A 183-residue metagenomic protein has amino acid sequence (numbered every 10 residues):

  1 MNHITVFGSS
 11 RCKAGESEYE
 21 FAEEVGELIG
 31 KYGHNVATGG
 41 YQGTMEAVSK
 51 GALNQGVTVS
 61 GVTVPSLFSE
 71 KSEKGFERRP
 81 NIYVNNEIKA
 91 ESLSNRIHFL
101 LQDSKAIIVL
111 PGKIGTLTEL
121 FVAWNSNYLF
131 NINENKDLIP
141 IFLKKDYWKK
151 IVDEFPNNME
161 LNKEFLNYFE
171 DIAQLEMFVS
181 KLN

Functional and structural regions predicted by a protein language model:
M1-G61: Glycine-rich beta-alpha loop segments
K13, G115-L117, I132: Short glycine-rich, flexible loops that bind phosphorylated cofactors or substrates
G43-L110: Acidic/glycine-enriched connector segments
A47-A52, T118-N131: Short Gly/Thr/Asp-enriched flexible loops that form oxyanion-binding sites at enzyme active sites
G61-P65, L110, W124-I151, L161-L166: Short, acidic/small-residue loops that bind anionic groups at enzyme active sites
F99, L161-N183: A charged, well-structured terminal subsegment
L101-N125: A donor-sugar binding/catalytic signature common to diverse glycosyltransferases and related nucleotide-sugar
